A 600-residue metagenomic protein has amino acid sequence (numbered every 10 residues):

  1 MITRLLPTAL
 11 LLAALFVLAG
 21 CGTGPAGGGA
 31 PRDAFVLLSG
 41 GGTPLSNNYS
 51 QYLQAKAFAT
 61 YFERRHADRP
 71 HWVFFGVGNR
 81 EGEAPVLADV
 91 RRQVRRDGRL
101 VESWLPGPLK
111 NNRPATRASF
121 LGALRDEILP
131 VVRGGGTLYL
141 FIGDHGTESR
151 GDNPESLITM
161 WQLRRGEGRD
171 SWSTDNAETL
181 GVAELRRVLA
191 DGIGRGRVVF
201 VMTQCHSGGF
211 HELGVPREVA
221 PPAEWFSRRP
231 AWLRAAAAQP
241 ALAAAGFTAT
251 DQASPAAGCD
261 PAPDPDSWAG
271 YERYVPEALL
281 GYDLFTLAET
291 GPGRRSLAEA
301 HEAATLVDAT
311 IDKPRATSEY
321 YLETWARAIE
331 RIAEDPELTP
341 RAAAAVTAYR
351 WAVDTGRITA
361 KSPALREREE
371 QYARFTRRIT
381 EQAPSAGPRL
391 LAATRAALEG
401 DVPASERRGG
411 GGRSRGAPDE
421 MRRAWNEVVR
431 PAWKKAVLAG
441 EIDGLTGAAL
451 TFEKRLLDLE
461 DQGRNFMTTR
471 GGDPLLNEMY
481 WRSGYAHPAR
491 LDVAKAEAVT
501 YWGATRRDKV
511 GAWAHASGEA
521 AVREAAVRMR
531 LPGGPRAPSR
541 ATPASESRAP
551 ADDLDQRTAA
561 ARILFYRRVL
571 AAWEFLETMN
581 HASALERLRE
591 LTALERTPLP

Functional and structural regions predicted by a protein language model:
P7-A19: Bacterial N-terminal signal peptides
C21-G135, R357-P600: Boundary/activation segment at the start of structured domains
G29-S46, H145, T250-Q252, P276-T286: Cell-envelope and extracellular/periplasmic
A34-S39, H71-F75, T137-I142, V198-M202 (+1 more regions): Structural recognition of the beta-strand scaffold that forms the well-ordered cores of secreted hydrolase catalytic
G40-Y49, L105-P114, E127-I128, I158-W161 (+4 more regions): Second-shell loop/turn segments in exported
G41-L45, V77-G82, D144-R150, L163-E167 (+4 more regions): Solvent-exposed loop/turn segments at secondary-structure junctions within structured extracellular/periplasmic domains
K56, V199-D335: Active-site-proximal C-terminal subdomain of hydrolase catalytic domains
A115, V131, D144-G192, D492 (+1 more regions): A short, glycine/acidic-enriched catalytic loop
